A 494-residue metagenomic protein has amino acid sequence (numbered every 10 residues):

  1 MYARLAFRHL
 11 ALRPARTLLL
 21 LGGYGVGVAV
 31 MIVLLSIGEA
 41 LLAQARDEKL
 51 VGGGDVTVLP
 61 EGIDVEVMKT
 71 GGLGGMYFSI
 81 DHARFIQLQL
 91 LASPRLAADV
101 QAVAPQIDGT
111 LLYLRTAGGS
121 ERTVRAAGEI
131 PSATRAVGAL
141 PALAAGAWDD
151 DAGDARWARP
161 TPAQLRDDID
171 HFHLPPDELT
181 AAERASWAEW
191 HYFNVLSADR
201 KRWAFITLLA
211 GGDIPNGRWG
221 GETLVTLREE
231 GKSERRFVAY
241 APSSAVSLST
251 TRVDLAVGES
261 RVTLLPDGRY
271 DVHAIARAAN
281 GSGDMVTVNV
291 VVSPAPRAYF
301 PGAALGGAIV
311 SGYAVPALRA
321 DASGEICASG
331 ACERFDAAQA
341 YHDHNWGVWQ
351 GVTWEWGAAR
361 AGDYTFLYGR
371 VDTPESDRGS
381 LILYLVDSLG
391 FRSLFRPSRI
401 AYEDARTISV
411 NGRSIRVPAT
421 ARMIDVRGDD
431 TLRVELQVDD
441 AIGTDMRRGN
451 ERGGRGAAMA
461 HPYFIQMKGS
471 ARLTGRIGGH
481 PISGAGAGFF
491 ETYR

Functional and structural regions predicted by a protein language model:
M1-M31: N-terminal Sec/SRP start-transfer signal
L20, G25, A29-V33, G74-Y77 (+1 more regions): A short N-terminal beta->alpha junction/helix N-cap motif
G22-Y24, L59-E61, Q106-D108, E129 (+2 more regions): Acidic/polar N-terminal loop/beta-strand segments that form early-domain functional surfaces
I32-R125, S132-R135: Hydrophobic, regular-secondary-structure patches
M68-G71, R115-T116, V137-L140, F205-L208 (+1 more regions): Short, glycine/acidic-enriched capping/hinge loops at junctions between secondary-structure elements
P131-A145: Diglycine-centered glycine-rich loop/turn motifs
G146-R494: Structured soluble/peripheral alpha/beta segments that form catalytic or ligand/cofactor-binding pockets
